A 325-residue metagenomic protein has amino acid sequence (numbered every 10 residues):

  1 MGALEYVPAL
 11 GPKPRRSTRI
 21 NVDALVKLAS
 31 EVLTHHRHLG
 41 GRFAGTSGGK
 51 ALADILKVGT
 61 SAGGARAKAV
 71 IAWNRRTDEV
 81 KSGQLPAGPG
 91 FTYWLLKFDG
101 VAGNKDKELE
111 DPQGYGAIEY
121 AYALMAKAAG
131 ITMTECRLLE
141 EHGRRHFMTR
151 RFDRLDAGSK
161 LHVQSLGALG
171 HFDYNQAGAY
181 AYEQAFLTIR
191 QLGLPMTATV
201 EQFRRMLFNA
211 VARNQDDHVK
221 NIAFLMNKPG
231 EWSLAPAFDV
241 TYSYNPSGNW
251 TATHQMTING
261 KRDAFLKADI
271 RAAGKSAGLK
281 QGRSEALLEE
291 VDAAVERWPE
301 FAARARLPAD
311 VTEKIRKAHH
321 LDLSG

Functional and structural regions predicted by a protein language model:
M1-G325: Phosphate/dinucleotide-binding and metal-coordinating scaffold of catalytic cores in nucleotide-dependent enzymes
